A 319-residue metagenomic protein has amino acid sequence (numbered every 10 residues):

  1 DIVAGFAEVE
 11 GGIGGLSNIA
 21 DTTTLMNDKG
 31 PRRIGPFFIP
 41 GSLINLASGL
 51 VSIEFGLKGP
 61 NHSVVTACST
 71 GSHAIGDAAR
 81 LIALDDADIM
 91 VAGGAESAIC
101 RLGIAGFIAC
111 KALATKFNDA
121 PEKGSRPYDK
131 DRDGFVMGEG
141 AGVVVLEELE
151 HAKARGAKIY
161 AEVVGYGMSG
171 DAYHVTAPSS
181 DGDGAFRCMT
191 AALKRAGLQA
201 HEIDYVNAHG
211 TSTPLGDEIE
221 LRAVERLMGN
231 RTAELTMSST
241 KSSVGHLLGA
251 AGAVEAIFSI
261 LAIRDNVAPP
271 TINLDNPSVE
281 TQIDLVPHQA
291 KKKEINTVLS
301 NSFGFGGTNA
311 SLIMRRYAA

Functional and structural regions predicted by a protein language model:
D1-T66, A95-G106, E202-G216: Conserved beta-ketoacyl condensing-enzyme motif
F37-N45, H62-T70, S239-G249, L274-N276 (+1 more regions): Active-site nucleophile and cofactor-binding loops and adjacent substrate-binding regions of central metabolic enzymes
I44-S48, S52-F55, P60-E96, F135-A157 (+2 more regions): Active-site-proximal alpha-helical scaffold in enzymes
A47, A74, E147-L149, G182-G197 (+4 more regions): Short, well-ordered amphipathic alpha-helical segments that serve as non-catalytic structural scaffolds within diverse
V51, G71, A78, F107 (+6 more regions): Conserved small-residue
D88-D133, Y166-S180, G210-D217, E234-D284: Acyl-CoA/ACP chain-elongation machinery
A120-A196, Y205, A319: Condensing-enzyme catalytic core mediating Claisen C-C bond formation in acyl metabolism
A196-E202, T232-A233, Q282-A319: Flexible, low-complexity linker/loop segments at domain and module junctions
